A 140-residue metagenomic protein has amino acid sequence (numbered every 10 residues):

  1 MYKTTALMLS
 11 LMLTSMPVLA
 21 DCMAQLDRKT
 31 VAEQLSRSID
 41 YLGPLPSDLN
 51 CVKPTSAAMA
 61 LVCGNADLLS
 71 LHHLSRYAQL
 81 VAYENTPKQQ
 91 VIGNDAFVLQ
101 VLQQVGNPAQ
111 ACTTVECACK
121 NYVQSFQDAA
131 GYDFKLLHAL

Functional and structural regions predicted by a protein language model:
Y2-M8: Sec-dependent signal peptide recognition, specifically the positively charged N-region followed immediately by
S15-P17: N-terminal signal peptide c-region/cleavage motif recognized by signal peptidases
D21-L140: N-terminal alpha-helical modules
